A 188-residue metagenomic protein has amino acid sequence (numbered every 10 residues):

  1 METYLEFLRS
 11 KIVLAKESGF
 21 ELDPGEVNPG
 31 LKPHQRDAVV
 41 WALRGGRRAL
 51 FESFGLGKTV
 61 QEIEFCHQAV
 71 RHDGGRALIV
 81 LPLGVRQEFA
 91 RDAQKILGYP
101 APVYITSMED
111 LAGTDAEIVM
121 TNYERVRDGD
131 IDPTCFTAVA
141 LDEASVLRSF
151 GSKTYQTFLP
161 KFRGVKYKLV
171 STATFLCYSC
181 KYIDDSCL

Functional and structural regions predicted by a protein language model:
E2-E52, L56-K166: SF2 helicase/translocase NTPase motor core, specifically the RecA-like lobe 1 inter-motif segment between Walker
F54-G55, G164-C180, C187: Conserved helicase ATPase motor motifs in RecA-like P-loop NTPase domains
I63, A93, Y178-L188: PAPS/PAP-binding and catalytic site of the sulfotransferase fold
